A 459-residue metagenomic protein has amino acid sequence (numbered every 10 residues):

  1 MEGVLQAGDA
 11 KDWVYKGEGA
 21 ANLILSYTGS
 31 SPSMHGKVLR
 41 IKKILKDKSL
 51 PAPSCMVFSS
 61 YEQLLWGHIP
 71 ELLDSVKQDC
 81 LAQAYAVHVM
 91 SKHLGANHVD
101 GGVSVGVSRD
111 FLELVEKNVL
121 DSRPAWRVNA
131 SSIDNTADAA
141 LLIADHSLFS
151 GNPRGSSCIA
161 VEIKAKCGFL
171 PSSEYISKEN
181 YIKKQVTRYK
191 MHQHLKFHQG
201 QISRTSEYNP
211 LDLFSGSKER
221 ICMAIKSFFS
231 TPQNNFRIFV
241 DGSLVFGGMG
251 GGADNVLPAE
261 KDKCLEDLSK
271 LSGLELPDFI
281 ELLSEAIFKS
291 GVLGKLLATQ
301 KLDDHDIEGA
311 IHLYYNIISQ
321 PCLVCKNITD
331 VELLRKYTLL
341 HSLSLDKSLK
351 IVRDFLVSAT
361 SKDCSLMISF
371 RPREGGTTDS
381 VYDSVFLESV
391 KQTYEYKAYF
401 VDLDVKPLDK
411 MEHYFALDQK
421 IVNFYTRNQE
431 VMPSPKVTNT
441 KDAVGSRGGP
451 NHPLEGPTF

Functional and structural regions predicted by a protein language model:
E2-F459: Polybasic, positively charged surfaces/segments
